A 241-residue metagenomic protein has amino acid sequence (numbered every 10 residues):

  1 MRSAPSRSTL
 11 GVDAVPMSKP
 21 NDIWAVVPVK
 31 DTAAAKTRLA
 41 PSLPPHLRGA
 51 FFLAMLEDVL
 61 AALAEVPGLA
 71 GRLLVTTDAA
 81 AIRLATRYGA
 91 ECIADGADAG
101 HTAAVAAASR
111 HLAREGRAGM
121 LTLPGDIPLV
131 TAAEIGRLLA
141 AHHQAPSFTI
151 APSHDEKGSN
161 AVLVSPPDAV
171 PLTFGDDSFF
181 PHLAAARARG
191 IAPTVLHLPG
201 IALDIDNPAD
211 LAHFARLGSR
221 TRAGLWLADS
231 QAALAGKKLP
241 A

Functional and structural regions predicted by a protein language model:
V12-L39: N-terminal nucleotide-binding beta1-loop-alpha1 segment
D13, A185-A241: Conserved alpha/beta core of the MobA/IspD/sugar-nucleotide pyrophosphorylase nucleotidyltransferase superfamily
F52-G68: A short, N-terminal amphipathic alpha-helix
L69-E91: Acidic donor-binding segment of Leloir-type glycosyltransferases
L84-G119: Short phosphate-binding loop-to-helix
P124-P128: The conserved acidic donor/metal-binding loop of glycosyltransferases
T131-D155: Conserved donor-nucleotide/metal-binding helix-loop-beta segment in metal-dependent transferases, i.e., the alpha-helix
V164-A186: Short, glycine-/small-residue-rich phosphate/pyrophosphate-handling segment
